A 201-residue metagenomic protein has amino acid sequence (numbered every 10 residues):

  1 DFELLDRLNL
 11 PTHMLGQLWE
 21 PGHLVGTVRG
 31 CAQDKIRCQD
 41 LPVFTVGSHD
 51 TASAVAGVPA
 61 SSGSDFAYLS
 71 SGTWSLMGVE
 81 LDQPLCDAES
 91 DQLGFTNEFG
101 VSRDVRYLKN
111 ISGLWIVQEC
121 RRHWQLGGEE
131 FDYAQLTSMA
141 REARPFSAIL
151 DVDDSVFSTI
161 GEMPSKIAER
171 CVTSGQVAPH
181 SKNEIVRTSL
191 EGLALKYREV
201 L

Functional and structural regions predicted by a protein language model:
F2, D6-R7, G30-L201: Active-site core segments that coordinate phosphate-bearing ligands/cofactors across diverse enzyme families
L5-H23: A conserved helix-loop-beta module that forms one wall/lid of the active-site cleft in ATP-utilizing catalytic domains
E20-V28, S48: Glycine-rich phosphate-binding loops at beta-strand->alpha-helix junctions
